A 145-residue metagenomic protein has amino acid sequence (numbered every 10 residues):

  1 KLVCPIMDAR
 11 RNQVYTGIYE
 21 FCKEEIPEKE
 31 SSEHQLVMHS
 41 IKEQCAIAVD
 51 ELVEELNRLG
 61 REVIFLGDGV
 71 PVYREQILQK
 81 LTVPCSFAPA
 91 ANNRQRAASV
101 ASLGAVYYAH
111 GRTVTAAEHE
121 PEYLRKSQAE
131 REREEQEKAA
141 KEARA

Functional and structural regions predicted by a protein language model:
K1-R94, A129: Surface "functional belts" at beta-alpha junctions
S86-A145: Acyltransferase
